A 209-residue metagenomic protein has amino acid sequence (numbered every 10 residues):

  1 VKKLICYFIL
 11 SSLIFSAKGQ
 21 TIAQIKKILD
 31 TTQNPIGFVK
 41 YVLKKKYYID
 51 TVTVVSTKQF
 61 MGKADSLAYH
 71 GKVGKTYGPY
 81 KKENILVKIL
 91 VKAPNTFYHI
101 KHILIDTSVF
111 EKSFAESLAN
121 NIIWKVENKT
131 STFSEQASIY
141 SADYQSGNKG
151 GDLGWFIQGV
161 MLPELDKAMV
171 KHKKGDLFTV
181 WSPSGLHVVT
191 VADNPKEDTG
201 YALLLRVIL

Functional and structural regions predicted by a protein language model:
V1-I25: Bacterial Sec-dependent N-terminal signal peptides
G19-K75, Y80: Start-of-domain marker
T21-I28, I49-V55, L86-N128, D143-E164 (+1 more regions): Well-structured core secondary-structure elements of compact alpha/beta domains
P35-I36, V126-S134: Short acidic-aromatic low-complexity motifs
F38-K44, F133-A142: Short, well-ordered alpha-helical segments enriched in acidic and aromatic residues
V54-V73, G159-S182: Cell-wall glycan
K81, A93-F97, K171-K173, V180-P183: Extracellular/periplasmic catalytic domains that process cell-envelope and extracellular macromolecules
